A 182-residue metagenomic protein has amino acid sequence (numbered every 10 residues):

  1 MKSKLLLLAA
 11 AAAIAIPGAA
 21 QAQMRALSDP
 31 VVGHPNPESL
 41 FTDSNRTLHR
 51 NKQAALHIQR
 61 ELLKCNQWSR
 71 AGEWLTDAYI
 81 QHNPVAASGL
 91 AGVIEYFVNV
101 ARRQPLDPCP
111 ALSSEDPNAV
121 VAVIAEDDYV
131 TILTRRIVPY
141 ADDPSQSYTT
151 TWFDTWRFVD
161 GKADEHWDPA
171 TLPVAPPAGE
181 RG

Functional and structural regions predicted by a protein language model:
M1-L7: Bacterial N-terminal signal peptides that target proteins for export
L7-A9, A125: A generic structural signal for short, non-catalytic loop/turn and secondary-structure boundary residues
A9-A15: Bacterial N-terminal signal peptides
P17-A19: N-terminal signal peptide c-region/cleavage motif recognized by signal peptidases
A22-G182: C-terminal and inter-domain tail/linker signature
